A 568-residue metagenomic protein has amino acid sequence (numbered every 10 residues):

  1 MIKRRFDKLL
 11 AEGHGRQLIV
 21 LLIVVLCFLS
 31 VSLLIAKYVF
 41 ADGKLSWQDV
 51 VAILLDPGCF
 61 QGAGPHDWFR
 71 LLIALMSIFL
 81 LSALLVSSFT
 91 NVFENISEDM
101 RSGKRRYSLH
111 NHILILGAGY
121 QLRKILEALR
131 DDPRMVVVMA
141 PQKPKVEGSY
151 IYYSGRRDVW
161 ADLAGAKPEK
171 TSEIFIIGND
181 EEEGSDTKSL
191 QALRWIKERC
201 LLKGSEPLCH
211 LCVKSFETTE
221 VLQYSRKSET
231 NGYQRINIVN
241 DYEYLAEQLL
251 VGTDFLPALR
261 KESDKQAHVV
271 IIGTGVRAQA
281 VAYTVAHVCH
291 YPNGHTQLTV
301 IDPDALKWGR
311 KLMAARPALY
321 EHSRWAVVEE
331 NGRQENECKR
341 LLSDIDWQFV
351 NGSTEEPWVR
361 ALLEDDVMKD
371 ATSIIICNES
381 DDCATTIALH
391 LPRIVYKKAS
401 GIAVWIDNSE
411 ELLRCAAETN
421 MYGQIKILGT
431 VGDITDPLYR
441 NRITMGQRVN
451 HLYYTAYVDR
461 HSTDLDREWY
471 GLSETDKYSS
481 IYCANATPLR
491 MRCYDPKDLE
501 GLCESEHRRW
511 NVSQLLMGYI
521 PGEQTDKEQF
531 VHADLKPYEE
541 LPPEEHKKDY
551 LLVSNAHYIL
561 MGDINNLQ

Functional and structural regions predicted by a protein language model:
M1-L34, Y38-A52, G58-R509, S513-L516 (+4 more regions): Cytosolic regulatory regions of ion transport systems
P521-Q524: C-terminal amphipathic alpha-helical interaction region
K527-E539: Short, flexible domain-boundary/linker segments around small modular repeats
D549-D563: C-terminal substrate/ligand-recognition segments
